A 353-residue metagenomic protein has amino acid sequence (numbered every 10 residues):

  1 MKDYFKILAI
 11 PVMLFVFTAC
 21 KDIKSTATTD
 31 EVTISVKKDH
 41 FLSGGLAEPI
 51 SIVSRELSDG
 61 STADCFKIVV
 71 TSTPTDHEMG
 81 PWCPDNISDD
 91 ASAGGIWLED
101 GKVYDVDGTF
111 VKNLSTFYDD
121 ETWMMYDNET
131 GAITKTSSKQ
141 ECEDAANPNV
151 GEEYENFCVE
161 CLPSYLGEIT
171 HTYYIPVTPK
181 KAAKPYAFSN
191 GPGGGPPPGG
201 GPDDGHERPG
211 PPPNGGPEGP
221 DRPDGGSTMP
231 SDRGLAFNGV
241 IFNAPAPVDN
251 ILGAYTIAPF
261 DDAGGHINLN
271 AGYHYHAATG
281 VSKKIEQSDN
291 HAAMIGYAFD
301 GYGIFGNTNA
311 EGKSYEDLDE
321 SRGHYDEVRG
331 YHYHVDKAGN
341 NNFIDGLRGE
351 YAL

Functional and structural regions predicted by a protein language model:
D3-I10: Sec-dependent signal peptide recognition, specifically the positively charged N-region followed immediately by
V16-A19: C-terminal motif of bacterial Sec signal peptides marking the signal peptidase cleavage site
I23-R208, G216-N238, N243-I251: Solvent-exposed N-terminal domain segments of exported/luminal and surface proteins
T28-L46, Y315-L353: Long, compositionally biased interface segments
A183, F242, V281-I285, I304 (+1 more regions): Short loop/beta submotifs within extracellular cysteine-rich repeat domains
G226, A258-A271, G312, L318-G330: Short, low-complexity cationic-aromatic patches
A236-I241, N268-S282, D326-N341: Extracellular/lumenal glycan-associated surfaces
I251-A263, N268-E311: Short helix-loop boundary/capping segments
